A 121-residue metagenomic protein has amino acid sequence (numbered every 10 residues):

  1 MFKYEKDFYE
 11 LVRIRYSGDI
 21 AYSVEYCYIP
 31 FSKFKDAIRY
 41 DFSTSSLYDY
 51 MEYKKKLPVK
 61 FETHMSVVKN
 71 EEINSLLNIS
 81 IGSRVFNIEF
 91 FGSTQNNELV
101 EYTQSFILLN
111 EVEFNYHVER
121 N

Functional and structural regions predicted by a protein language model:
M1-N121: C-terminal all-alpha effector/ligand-binding and dimerization domain of prokaryotic HTH-type transcriptional repressors
